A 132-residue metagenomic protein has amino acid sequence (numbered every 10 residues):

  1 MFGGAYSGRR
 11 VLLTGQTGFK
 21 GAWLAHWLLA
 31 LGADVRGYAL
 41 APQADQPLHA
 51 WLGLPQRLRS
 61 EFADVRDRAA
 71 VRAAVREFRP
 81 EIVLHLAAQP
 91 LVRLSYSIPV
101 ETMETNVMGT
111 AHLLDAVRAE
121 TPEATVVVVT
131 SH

Functional and structural regions predicted by a protein language model:
M1-H132: N-terminal Rossmann-like NAD(P)+-binding domain of SDR-like oxidoreductases, especially those catalyzing
